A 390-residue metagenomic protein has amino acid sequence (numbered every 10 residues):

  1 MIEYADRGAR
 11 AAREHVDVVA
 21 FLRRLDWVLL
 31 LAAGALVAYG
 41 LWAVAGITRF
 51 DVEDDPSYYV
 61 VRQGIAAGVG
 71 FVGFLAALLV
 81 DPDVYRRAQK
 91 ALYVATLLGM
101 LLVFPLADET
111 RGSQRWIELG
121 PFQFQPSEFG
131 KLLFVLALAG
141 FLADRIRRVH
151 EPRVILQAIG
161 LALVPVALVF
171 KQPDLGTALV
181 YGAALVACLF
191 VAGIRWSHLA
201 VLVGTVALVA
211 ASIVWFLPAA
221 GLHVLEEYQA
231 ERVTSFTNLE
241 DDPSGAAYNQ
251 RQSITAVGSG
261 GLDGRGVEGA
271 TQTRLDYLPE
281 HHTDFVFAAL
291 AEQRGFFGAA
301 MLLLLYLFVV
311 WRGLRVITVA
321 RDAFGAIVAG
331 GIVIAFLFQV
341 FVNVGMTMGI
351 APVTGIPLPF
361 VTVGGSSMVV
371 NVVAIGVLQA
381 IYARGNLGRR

Functional and structural regions predicted by a protein language model:
M1-A11, V16, Q339-R390: A juxtamembrane structural motif centered on a specific transmembrane helix
L30-G46, F50-N249, A288-M348, V373-V377 (+1 more regions): Hydrophobic alpha-helical transmembrane segments of multi-pass inner membrane proteins, especially in bacterial systems
G120-G130, K171-P173, T177, G261 (+2 more regions): Glycine/serine-rich anion-binding loops at beta->alpha junctions that coordinate negatively charged ligand groups
F236, A256-S259: Membrane-embedded hairpin module used as a gating/binding unit in multi-pass transport and secretion proteins
G258-R294, F324: Long extracytoplasmic/lumenal interhelical loops at the membrane interface of multi-pass membrane proteins
